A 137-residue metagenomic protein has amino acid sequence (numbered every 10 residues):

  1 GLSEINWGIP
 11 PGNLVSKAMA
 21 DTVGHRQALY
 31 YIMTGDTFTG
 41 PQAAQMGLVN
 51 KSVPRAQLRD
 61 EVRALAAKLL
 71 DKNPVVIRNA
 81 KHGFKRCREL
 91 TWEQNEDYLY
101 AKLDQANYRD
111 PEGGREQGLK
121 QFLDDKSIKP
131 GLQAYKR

Functional and structural regions predicted by a protein language model:
G1-I77: Crotonase-fold acyl-CoA enzyme core
G35-G40, D60, A64-A67, D71-R137: C-terminal alpha-helix plus adjacent terminal tail
